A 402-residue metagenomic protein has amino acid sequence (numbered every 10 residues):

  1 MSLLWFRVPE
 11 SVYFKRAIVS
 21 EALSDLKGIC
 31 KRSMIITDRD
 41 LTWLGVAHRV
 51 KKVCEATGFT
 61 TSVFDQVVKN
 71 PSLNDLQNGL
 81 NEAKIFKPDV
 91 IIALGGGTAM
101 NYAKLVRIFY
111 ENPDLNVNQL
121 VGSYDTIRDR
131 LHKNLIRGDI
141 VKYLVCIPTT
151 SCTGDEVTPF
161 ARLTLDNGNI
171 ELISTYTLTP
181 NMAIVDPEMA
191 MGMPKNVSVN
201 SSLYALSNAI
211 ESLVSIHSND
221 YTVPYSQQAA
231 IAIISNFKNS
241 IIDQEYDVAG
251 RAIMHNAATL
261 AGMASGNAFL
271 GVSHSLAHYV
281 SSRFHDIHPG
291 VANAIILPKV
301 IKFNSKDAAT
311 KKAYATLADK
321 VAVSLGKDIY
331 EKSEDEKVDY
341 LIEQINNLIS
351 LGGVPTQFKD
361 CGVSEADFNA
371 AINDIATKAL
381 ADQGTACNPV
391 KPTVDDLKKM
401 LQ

Functional and structural regions predicted by a protein language model:
M1-V90, F358: ATP/NTP phosphate-donor binding region
N74-N81, I85-E188: Glycine/threonine-rich beta-strand-loop-alpha-helix active-site module that forms ligand/phosphate-binding
C152, T259-G290, D382-A386: Glycine-rich phosphate/pyrophosphate-binding beta-alpha loops
V157-A268: Carboxylate- and glycine-rich phosphate/diphosphate-binding segment that chelates Mg2+/Mn2+
H217-Y225, I241-I253, A268-S273, V291 (+3 more regions): Flexible, glycine/charged-enriched surface loops at secondary-structure junctions
G290-D367: Gly/Pro-rich interdomain helix-loop hinge
D367-Q402: Short, amphipathic C-terminal "tail helix"
